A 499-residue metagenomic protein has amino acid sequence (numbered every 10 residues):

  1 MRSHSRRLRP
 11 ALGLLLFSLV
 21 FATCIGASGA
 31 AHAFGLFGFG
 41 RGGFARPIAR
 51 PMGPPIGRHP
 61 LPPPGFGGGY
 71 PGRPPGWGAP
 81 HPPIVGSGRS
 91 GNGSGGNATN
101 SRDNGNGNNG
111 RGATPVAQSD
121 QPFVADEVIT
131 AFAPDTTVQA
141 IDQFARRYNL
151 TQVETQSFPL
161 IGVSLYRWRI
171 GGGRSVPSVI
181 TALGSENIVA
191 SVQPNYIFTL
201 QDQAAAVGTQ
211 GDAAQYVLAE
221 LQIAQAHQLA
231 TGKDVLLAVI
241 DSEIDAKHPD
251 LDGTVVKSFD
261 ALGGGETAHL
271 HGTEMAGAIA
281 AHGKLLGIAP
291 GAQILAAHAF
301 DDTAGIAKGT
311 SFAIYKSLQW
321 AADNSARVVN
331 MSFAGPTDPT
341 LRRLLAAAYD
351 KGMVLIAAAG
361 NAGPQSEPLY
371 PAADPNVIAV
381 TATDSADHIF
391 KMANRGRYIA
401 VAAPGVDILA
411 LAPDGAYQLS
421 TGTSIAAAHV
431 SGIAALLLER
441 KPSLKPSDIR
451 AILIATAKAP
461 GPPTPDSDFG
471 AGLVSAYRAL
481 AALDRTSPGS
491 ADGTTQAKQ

Functional and structural regions predicted by a protein language model:
G13-G26: Bacterial N-terminal signal peptides
F34-F37, Q225-L237, E243-K257, G263-S311 (+5 more regions): Subtilisin-like serine protease catalytic core
F34-Q143, A190-L200, Q222: Autoinhibitory N-terminal propeptides
R111, E186-L236, P249-D250, A313 (+3 more regions): Protease zymogen maturation seam
A113, Q118-P122, P177, T181 (+3 more regions): N-terminal domain-start motif of subtilase-like serine proteases
Q118, V153-A213: Autoinhibitory propeptides
K233, A299-P375, A386-I389, R395 (+4 more regions): Substrate-binding/access-modulating region of protease and related hydrolase catalytic domains
A276-A278, A297-F300, R327-V328, K391 (+1 more regions): Hydrolase catalytic cores
